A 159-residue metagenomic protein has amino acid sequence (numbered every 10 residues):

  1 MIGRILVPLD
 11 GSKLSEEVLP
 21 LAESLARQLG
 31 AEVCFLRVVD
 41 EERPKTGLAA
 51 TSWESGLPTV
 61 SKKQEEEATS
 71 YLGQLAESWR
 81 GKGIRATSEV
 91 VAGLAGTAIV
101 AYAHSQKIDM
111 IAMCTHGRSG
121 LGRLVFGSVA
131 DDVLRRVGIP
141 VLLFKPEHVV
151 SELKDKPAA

Functional and structural regions predicted by a protein language model:
M1-S55, T87, P146-V149, A159: Small/aliphatic-rich secondary-structure junction motif
L6-V7, L25, V33-F35, Y71 (+3 more regions): Short, structured motif recognition centered on aromatic/hydrophobic residues
L14, R43, Q74-I111, H148-A159: Structural beta-alpha unit
V39, E67, V90-L94, H116 (+1 more regions): Short beta->alpha linker loops
E54-S70: A short acidic, glycine-rich active-site loop that binds or catalyzes chemistry on phosphate/adenosine moieties
M110-R135, V150-K154: Glycine-rich, Arg-bearing micro-motifs that act as flexible, cationic patches
